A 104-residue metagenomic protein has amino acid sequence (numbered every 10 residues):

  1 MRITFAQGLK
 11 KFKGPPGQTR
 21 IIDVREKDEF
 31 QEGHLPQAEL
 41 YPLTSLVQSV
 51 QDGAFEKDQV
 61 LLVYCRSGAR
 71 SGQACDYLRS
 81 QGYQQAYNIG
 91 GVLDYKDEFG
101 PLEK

Functional and structural regions predicted by a protein language model:
M1-R20, K27-V60, R70-K104: Rhodanese-like catalytic fold shared by cysteine-dependent sulfurtransferases and DSP/PTP-type phosphatases
Y64: Short, surface-exposed ligand- or partner-binding patches at beta-edge/loop junctions that are enriched in aromatics
